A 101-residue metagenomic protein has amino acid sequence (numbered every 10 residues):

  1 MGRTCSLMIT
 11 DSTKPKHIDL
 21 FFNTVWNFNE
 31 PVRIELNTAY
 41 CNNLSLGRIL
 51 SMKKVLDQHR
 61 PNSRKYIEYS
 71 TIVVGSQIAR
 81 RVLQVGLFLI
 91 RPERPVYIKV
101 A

Functional and structural regions predicted by a protein language model:
M1-A101: Amphipathic, Lys/Arg-enriched alpha-helical "gate/interface" segment within cytosolic domains that mediates
